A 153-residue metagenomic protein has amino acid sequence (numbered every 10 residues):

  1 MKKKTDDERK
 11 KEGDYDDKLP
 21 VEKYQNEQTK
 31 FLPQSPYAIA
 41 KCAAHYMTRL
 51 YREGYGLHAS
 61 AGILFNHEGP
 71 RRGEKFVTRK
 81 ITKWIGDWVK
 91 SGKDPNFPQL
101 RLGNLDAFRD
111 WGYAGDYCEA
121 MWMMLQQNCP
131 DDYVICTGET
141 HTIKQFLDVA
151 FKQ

Functional and structural regions predicted by a protein language model:
M1-A61, E68, R72: Catalytic helix-loop patch of NAD(P)-dependent Rossmann-fold dehydrogenases
A61-N66, V134-T137: Short beta-strand segments
N66-G69, A107-F108: Short histidine/acidic/glycine/proline-rich micro-motifs that form metal- and phosphate-coordinating active-site loops
V77-Q153: C-terminal substrate-binding subdomain of Rossmann-fold SDR/epimerase-dehydratase oxidoreductases
